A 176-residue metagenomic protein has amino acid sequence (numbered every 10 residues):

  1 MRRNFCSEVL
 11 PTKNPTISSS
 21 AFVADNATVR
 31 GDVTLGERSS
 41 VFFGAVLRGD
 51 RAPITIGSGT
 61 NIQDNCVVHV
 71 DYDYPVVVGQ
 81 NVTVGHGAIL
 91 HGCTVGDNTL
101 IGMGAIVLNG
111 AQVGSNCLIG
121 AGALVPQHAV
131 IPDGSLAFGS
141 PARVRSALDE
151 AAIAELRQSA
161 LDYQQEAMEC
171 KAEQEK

Functional and structural regions predicted by a protein language model:
R2-T16, D50, I56-S58, D64-C66 (+3 more regions): Glycine-rich hexapeptide-repeat left-handed beta-helix
N4-V41: N-terminal segments that cap or nucleate solenoid repeat domains
